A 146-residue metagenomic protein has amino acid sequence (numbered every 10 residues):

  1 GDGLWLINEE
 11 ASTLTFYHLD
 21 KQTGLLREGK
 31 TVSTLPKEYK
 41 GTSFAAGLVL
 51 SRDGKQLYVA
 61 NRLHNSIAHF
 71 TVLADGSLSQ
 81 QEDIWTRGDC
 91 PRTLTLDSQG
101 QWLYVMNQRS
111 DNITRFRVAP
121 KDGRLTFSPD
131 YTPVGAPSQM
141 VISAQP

Functional and structural regions predicted by a protein language model:
G1-G3, T34-G54, R87-W102, Y131-P146: Beta-rich, blade/repeat-based domains predominating in secreted/periplasmic proteins but also intracellular
G1-T23, S43: Beta-propeller domains
L4-E9, V59-R62, V105-Q108: Conserved beta-strand positions in repeat-built beta-propeller and related beta-rich domains
A11-T13, H64-S66, R109-N112: Short glycine/acidic-enriched loop and turn motifs that connect beta-strands
Y17-L25, F70-S77, F116-R124: Short loop/turn segments immediately following beta-strands, especially the blade-tip and inter-blade linker loops
L26-T34, S79-W85, L125-P133: Beta-propeller fold detector
A46-C90: C-terminal structural cap/anchor segments
Q108-P120, T126-P146: Blade-level signature of beta-propeller repeat domains, shared across WD40, Kelch, NHL, RCC1 and BNR/Asp-box propellers
